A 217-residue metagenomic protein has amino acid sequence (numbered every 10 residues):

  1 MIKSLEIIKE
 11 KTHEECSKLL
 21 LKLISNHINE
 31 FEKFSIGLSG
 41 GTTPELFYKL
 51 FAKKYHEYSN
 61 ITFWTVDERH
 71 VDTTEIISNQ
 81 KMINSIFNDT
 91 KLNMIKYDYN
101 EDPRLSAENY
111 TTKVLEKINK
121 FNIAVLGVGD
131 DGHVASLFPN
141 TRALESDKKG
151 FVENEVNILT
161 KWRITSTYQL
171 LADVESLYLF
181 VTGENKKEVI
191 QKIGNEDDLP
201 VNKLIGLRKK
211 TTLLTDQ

Functional and structural regions predicted by a protein language model:
M1-I36: N-terminal glycine-/serine-/threonine-rich phosphate-binding loop
M1-S4, Y58-V125: Ligand-binding beta-strand-loop-alpha-helix segment within the catalytic cores of soluble metabolic enzymes
E32-A52: Glycine-rich N-terminal segment of FAD-binding domains in flavoprotein oxidoreductases, spanning the beta-loop-helix
L38-T43, L126-D130, T182: Glycine-rich beta-strand-to-loop/alpha-helix junction loops that act as flexible
L50-Y58, N84, P139-D147: A glycine- and small-aliphatic-rich helix-loop capping segment at beta-alpha/alpha-beta transitions that lines
A107, A135-N140, V189-I193: A short secondary-structure junction signal
A124-L126, D130-Q169: Class I SAM-dependent methyltransferase SAM-binding "motif I" and its flanking Rossmann-like core
D173-Q217: ATP/nucleoside-binding phosphotransfer catalytic cores, i.e., glycine-rich phosphate-binding loops
